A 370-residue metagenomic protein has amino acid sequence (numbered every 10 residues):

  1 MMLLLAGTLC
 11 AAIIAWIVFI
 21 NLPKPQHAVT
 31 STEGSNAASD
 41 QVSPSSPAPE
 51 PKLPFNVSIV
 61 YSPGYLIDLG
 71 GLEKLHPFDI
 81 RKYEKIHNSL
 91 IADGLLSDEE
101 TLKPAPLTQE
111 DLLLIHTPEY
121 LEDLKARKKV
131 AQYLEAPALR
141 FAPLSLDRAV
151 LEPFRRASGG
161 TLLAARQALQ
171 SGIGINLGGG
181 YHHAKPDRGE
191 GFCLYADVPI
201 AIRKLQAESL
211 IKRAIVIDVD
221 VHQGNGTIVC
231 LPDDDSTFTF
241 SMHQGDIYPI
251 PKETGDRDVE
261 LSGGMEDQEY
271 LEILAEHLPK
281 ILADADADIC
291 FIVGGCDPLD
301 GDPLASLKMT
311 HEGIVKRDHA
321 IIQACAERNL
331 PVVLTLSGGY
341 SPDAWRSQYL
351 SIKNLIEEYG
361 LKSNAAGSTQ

Functional and structural regions predicted by a protein language model:
L3-Q370: HDAC/HDAC-like amidohydrolase catalytic core signature
